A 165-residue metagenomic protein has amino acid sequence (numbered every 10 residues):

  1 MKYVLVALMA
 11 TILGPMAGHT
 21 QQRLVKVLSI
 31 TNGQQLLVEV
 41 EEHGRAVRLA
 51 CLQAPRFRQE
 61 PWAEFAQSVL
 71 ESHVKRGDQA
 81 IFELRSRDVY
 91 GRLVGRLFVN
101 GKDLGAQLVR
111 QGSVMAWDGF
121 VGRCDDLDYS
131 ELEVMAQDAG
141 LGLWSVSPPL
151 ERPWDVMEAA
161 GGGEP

Functional and structural regions predicted by a protein language model:
K2-L5, P15-P165: Small beta-barrel nucleic-acid-binding modules, primarily SNase/OB-fold domains and secondarily Tudor-like barrels
